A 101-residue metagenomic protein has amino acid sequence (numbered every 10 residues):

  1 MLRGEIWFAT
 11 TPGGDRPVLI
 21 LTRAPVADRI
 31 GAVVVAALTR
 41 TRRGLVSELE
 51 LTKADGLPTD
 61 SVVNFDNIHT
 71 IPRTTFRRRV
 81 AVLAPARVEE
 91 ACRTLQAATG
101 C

Functional and structural regions predicted by a protein language model:
A9-G13, A84-R87: Short N-terminal helix-initiation segments at or just after the protein's N-terminus
T10, G14-K53: Compact nucleic-acid interaction/catalytic patches
D55-C101: C-terminal terminal-subdomain/extension
